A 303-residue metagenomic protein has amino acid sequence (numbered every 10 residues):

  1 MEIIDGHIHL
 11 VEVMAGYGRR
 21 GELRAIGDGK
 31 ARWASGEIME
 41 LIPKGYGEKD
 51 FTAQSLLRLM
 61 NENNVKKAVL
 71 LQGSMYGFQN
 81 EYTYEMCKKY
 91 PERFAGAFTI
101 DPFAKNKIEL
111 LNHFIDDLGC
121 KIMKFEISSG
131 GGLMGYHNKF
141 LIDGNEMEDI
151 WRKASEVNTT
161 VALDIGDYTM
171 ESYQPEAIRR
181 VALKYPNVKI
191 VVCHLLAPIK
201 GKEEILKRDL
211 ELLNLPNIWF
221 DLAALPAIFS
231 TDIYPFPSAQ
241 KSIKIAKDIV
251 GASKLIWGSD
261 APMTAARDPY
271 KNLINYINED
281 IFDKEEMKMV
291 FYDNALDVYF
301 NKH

Functional and structural regions predicted by a protein language model:
M1-G6, A15-E62, K66-K67, K244-I256 (+1 more regions): Mid-to-C-terminal alpha-helical segments outside catalytic/metal-binding sites
I3-G6, L71, A97-F98, K124 (+3 more regions): Active-site neighborhood of phospho(di)ester-bond hydrolases with catalytic His/Asp-centered motifs
H7, M60, T83, F114 (+5 more regions): Conserved, mostly hydrophobic/aromatic
H7-V13, D164, H194: Histidine-centered divalent metal-coordination motifs
G47-K49, Q72-Q79, D101-I108, G131-G135 (+5 more regions): Acidic-and-aromatic substrate-binding clefts and catalytic sites of carbohydrate-active enzymes
K49-R58, A104-I115, I205: Short, acidic/polar
K66-K67, M75-T169, D221-L225: Active-site gating/metal-coordination segments in enzymes
I122, H137-I256: Catalytic pocket-lining loop regions of alpha/beta-barrel enzymes, especially the amidohydrolase/enolase/GH5 lineages
